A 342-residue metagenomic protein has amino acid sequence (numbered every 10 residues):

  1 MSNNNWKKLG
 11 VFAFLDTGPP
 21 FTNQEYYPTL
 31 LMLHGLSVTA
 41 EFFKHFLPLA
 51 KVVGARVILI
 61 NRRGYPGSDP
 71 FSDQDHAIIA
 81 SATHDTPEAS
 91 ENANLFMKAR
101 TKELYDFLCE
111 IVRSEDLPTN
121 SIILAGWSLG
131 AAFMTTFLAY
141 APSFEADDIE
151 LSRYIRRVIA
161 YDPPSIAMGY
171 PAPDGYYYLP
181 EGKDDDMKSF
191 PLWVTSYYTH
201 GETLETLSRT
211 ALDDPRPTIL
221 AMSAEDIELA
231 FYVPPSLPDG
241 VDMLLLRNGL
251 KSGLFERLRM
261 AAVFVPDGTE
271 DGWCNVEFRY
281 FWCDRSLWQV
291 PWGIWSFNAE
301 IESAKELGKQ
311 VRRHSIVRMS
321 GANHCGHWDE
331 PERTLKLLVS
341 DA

Functional and structural regions predicted by a protein language model:
K7-N23, P28-T29, D106: A short loop-to-beta-strand scaffold at the N-terminal edge of the catalytic core in hydrolase folds
P20-F71: Conserved HGGG/HGGXW glycine-rich cap/lid loop of the alpha/beta-hydrolase fold
E41-K44, R62-N92, D106: Glycine-rich "HGGG/HGxG" loop immediately N-terminal to the catalytic nucleophile of the alpha/beta-hydrolase
H84-I122: Conserved acidic catalytic loop of the alpha/beta-hydrolase fold
L117-P171: Conserved hydrolase catalytic core segment
S165-W295: Alpha/beta-hydrolase
F278-M319: Conserved loop-alpha-helix segment in the C-terminal half of the alpha/beta-hydrolase fold that carries the catalytic
I316-L335: Catalytic histidine-centered segment of alpha/beta-hydrolase-like enzymes
